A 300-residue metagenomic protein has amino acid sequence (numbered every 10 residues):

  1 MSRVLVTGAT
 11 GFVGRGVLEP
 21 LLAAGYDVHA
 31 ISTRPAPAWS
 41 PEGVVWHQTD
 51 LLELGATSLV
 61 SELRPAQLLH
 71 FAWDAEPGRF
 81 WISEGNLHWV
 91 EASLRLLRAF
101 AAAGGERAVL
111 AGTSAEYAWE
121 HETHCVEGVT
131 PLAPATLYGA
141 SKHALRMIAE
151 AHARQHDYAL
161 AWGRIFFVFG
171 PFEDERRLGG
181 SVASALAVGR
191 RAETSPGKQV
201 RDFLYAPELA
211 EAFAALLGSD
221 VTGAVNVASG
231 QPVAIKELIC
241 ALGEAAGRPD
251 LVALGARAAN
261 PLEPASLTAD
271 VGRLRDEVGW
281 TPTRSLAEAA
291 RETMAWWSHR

Functional and structural regions predicted by a protein language model:
V4-A24: N-terminal Rossmann NAD(P)H-binding glycine-rich loop of SDR-like oxidoreductase domains
P41-E53: Rossmann-fold cofactor-recognition segment
L51-H88: NAD(P)H-binding glycine-rich loop region in Rossmannoid oxidoreductase-like domains and their noncatalytic homologs
H70, L94-L137: Conserved Rossmann-fold NAD(P)-dependent oxidoreductase catalytic core, especially the SDR/UDP-sugar
P77-A92, V126-P134: Short alpha-helical oligomerization interface
E122, M147-D202, A206-A210, I239-A246: NAD(P)-dependent short-chain dehydrogenase/reductase
L137, S141-A144: Active-site helix of classical SDR
L186-R300: C-terminal substrate-binding subdomain of Rossmann-fold SDR/epimerase-dehydratase oxidoreductases
